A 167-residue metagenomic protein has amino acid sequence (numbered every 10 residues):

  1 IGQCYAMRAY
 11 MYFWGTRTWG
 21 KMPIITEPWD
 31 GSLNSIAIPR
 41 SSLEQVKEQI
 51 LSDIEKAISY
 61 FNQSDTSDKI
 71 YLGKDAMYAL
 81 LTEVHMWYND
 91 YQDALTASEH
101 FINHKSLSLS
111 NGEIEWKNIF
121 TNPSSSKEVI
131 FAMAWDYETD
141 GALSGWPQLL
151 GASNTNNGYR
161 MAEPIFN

Functional and structural regions predicted by a protein language model:
I1-N167: Structured, solvent-exposed acidic/aromatic patches
